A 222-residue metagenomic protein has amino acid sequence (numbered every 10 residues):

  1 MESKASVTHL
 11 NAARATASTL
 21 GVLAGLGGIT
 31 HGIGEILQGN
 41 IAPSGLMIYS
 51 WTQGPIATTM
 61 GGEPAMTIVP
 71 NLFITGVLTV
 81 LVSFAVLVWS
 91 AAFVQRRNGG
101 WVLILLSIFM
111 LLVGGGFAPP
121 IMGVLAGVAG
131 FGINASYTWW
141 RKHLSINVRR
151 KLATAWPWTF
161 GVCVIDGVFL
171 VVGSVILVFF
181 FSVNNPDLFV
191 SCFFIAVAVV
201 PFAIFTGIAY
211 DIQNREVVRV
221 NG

Functional and structural regions predicted by a protein language model:
M1-N40: Cytosolic juxtamembrane helix and N-cap/initiation of the first transmembrane helix
M1-T8, R14, S136-W156, N221: Membrane-interfacial, low-structure loops and terminal tails that flank and connect transmembrane helices in multi-pass
T16-T19, T75-R96, P201-V220: Transmembrane alpha-helical segments in integral membrane proteins
G21-E35, T79-V86, L103, S107-M110 (+5 more regions): Helical transmembrane-bundle signal
I29-G39, P43-L46, L87-V94, L111-G114 (+3 more regions): Transmembrane helix-loop junctions and nearby membrane-interface residues
S44-A65: Perimembrane loop-to-helix junctions flanking transmembrane segments
F73-G76, D187-V200: Alpha-helical transmembrane segments of polytopic membrane proteins
V171-N184: Juxtamembrane "helix-exit" motif on the non-cytosolic side of transmembrane helices
